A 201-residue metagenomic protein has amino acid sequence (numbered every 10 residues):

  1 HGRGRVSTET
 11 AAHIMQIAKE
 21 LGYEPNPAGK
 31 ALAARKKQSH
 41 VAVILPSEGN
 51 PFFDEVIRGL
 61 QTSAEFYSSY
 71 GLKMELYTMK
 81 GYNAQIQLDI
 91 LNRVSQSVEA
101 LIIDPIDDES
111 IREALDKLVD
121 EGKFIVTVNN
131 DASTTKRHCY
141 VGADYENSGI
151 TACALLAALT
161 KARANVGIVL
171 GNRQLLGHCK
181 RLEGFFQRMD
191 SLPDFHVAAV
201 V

Functional and structural regions predicted by a protein language model:
H1-R35: N-terminal helix-turn-helix DNA-binding module of bacterial transcription factors
A11, F53-Q61, L88, E146 (+2 more regions): Short, surface-exposed alpha-helical segments at coil->helix boundaries
E24-I86: Amphipathic helical "hinge" segments at domain boundaries
A42-I44, V98-P105, F124-V128, V166-V169 (+1 more regions): Periplasmic-binding protein-like
L60, A152-F195, A199-V200: An alpha-beta-alpha
N83-E99: Short, well-structured alpha-helical segments in soluble
V94, E99-V119, F185, H196-V201: Hydrophobic alpha-helical
I103-N147, A158, N165: Flexible loop/hinge segments that line or gate small-molecule binding clefts
